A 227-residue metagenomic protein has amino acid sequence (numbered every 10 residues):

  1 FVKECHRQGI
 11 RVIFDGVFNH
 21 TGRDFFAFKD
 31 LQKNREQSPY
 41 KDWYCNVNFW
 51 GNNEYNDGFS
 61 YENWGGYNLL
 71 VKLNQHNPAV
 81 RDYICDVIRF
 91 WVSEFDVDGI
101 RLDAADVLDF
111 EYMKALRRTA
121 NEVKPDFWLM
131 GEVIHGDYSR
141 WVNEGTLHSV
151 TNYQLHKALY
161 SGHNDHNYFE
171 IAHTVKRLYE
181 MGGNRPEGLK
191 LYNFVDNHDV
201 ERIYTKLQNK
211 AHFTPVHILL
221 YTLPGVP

Functional and structural regions predicted by a protein language model:
F1, G66-R81, D98-V107, H156-H166 (+1 more regions): The substrate-binding groove and active-site-proximal loops of carbohydrate-active enzymes, especially glycoside
F1-R89, S93-E94, L116-E122, S139-R140: Substrate-binding/active-site clefts of carbohydrate-active enzymes
V2, H6, H20, Q32-R35 (+6 more regions): Active-site-proximal helices and loops of the catalytic beta/alpha 8
G9-V12, L129, P227: Hydrophobic beta-strand scaffold residues
I13-F14, R101, M130, F194: Generic enzyme active-site microenvironment
F95-D96, F194: Short loop/turn motifs at secondary-structure junctions
H217-P227: Substrate-binding cleft of secreted/luminal carbohydrate-active enzymes
